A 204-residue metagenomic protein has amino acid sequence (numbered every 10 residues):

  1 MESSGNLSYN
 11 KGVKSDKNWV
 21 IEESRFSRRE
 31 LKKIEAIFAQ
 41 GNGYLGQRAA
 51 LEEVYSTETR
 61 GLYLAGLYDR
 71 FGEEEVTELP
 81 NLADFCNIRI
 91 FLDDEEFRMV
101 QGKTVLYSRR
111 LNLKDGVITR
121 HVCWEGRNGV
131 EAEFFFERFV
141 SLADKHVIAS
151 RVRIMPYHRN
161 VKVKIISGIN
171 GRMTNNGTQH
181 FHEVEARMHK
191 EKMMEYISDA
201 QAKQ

Functional and structural regions predicted by a protein language model:
G5-Q204: Beta-sandwich/jelly-roll carbohydrate-recognition scaffolds of carbohydrate-active enzymes
